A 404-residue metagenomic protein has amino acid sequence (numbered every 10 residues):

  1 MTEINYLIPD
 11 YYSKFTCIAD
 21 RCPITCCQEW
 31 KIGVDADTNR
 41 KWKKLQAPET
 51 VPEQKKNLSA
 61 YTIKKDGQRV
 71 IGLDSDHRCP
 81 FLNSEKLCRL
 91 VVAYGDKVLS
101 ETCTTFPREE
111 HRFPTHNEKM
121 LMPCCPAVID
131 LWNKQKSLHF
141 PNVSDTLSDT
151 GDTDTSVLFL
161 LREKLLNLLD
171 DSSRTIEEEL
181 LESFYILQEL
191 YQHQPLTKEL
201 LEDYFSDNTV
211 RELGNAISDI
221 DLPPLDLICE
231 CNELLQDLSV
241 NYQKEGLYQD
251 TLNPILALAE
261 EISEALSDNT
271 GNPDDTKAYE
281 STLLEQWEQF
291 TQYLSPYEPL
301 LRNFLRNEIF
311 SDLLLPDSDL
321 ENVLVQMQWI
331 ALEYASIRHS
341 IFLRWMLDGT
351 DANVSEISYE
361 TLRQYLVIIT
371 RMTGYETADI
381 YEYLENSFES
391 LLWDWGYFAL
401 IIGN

Functional and structural regions predicted by a protein language model:
M1-K86, L90-S100, T104-S144: N-terminal cysteine/histidine-rich coordination modules
A19, P23, L158, R162 (+1 more regions): Short runs of predominantly hydrophobic/aromatic residues within well-ordered alpha helices that form helix-helix
C27-V34, N167-E178, T350-A352: Short, exposed beta-strand "edge-strand" segments with a Pro/Gly-rich flavor and a Y/T-containing core
W30, V91-G95, F113, T150-T153 (+2 more regions): Conserved aromatic-histidine-acidic binding/catalytic patches
V34-T38, L121, V157, L161 (+3 more regions): Alpha-helical structural motif
L45-K56, S84, C125, V143-S144 (+4 more regions): Short, structured coil/loop segments at alpha-helix boundaries
A127-G214: Charged, amphipathic alpha-helical linkers/stalks
I176-N404: Hydrophobic, aromatic-lined core segments that form the binding pocket/scaffold for planar heteroaromatic ligands
